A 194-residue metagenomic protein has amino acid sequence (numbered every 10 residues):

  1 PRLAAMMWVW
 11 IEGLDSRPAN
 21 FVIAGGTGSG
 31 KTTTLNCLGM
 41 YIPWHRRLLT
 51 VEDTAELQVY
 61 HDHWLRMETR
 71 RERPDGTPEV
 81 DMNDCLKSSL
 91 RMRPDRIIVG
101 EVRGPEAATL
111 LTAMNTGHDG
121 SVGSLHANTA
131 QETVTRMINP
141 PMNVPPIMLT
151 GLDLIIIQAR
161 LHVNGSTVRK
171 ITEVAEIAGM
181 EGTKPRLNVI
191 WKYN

Functional and structural regions predicted by a protein language model:
A4-T27, T33-L161: Switch/coupling sub-region of P-loop NTPases
D153-N194: Conserved P-loop NTPase
